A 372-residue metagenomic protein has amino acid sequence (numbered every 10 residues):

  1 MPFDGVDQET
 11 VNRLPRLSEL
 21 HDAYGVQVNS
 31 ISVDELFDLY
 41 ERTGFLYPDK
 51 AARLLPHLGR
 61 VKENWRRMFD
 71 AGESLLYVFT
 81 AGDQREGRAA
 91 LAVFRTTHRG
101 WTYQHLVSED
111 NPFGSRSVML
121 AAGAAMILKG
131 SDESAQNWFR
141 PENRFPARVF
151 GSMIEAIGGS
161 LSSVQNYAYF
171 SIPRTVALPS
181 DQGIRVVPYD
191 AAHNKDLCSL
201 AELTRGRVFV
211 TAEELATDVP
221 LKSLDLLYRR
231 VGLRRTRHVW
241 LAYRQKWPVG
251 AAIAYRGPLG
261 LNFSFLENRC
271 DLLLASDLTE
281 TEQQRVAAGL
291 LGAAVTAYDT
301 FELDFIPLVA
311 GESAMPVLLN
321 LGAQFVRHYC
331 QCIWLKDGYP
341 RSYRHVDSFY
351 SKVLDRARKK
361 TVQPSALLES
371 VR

Functional and structural regions predicted by a protein language model:
M1-V26, K129, A297-Y298, A314-L321: Structured alpha-helical
V11, E35-L39, A125-E142, P146-A147 (+4 more regions): Compact beta-rich and alpha/beta scaffold cores in large eukaryotic transport/transcription complexes and associated
R13-E63, P179-V219: Short amphipathic alpha-helix that is part of the acyltransferase structural core
E41-Y103, R205-C270: A conserved beta-strand-loop-helix scaffold within acyl/acetyltransferase catalytic domains
N64, Y77, V176-L203, R207 (+5 more regions): A cross-taxonomic marker for long C-terminal extensions/tails that follow the last structured domain
A89, F94-L161, L259-V326: Acyl-donor binding region in acyl/amide transferases
A156-R174, V326-G338: Conserved catalytic-core motifs of GNAT/GCN5-like acyltransferases
H328-R372: C-terminal functional modules
